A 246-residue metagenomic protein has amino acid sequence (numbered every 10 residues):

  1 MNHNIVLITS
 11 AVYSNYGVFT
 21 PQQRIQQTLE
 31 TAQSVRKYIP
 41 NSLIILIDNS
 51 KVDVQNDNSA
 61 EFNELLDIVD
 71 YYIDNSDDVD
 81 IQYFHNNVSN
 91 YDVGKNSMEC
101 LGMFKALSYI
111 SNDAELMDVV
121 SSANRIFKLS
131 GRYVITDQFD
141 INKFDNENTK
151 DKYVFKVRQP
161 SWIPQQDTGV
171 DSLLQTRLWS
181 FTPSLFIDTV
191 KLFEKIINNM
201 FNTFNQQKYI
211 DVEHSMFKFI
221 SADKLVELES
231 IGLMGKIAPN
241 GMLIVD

Functional and structural regions predicted by a protein language model:
M1-D246: ER/Golgi luminal nucleotide-sugar-dependent glycosyltransferases, focusing on the catalytic module
